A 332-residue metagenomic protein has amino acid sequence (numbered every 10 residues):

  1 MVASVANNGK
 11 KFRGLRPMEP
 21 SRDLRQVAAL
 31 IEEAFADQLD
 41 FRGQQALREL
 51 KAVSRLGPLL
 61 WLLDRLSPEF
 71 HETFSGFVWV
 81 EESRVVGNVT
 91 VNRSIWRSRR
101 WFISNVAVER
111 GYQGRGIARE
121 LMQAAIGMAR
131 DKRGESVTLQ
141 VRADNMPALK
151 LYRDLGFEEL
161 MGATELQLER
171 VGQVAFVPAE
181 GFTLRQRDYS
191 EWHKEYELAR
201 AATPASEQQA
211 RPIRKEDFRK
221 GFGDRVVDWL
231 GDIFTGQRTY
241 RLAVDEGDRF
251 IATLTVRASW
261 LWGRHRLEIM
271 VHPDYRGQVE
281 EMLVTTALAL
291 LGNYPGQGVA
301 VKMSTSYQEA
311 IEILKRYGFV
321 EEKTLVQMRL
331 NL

Functional and structural regions predicted by a protein language model:
R13-R42, F182-A210: A short beta-loop-alpha structural element at the N-terminal edge of CoA-dependent acyl/N-acetyltransferase catalytic
F35-F77, E81, Q209-T239: Active-site rim helix/loop that mediates acceptor-substrate recognition in acyltransferases
F74-V78, R84-R93, F102, A107 (+1 more regions): Conserved beta-strand in the GNAT
V80, N92, S104-Q113, R142 (+1 more regions): A short, internal acetyl-CoA/4′-phosphopantetheine-binding micro-motif in the GNAT/acyltransferase core
W101, A129-Q140, N293-S304: Conserved GNAT acetyl-CoA-binding A-motif
N105-V108, G114-G127, D131, K150-D154 (+1 more regions): Conserved acetyl-CoA-binding loop-helix of GNAT-fold acetyltransferases
E109, L139-A148, L166-R170, A300-E312 (+1 more regions): Conserved beta-strand-loop-alpha-helix junction that forms the acyl-donor binding cleft
R115, R119, A143-M161, T305-K323: Conserved active-site alpha-helix within GNAT-family acetyltransferase domains
